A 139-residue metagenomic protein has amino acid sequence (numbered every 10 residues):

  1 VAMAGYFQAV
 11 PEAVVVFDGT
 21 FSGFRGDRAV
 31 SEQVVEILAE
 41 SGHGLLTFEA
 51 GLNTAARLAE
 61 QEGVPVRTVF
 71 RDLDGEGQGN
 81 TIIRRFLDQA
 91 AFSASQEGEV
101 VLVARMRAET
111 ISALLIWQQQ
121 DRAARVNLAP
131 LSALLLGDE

Functional and structural regions predicted by a protein language model:
V1, Y6, V14-R28, A39-L52: Catalytic beta/alpha-barrel core
V1-V10, F24-V30, R57-S95: Alpha-helical scaffold elements lining the catalytic groove of polysaccharide deacetylases
G5, Q33-E40, T54-R57, Q89 (+1 more regions): Alpha-helical scaffolding segments of alpha/beta enzyme cores, especially the outer helices of TIM-barrel or partial
R25-E32, E49, N80-R84, A104-S112: Soluble non-cytosolic domains of exported or imported proteins
V35-H43, E62-R67: Glycine-enriched alpha-helix->loop->beta-strand junction motifs that scaffold or abut catalytic
E40-A55, M106-E139: C-terminal domain-boundary segment and adjacent tail
G75-G77, F86-S93, E97-A104, T110 (+2 more regions): C-terminal transmembrane helix-loop-helix hairpin of multi-pass membrane proteins
